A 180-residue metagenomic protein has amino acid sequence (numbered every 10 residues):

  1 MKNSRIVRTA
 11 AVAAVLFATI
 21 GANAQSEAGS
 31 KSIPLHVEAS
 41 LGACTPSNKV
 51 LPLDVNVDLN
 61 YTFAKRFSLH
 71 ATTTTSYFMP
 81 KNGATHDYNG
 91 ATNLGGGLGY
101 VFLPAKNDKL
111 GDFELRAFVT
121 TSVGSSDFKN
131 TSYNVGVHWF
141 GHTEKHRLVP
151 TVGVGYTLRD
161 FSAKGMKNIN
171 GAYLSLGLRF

Functional and structural regions predicted by a protein language model:
M1-S32: Cleavable N-terminal export/targeting peptides
A22-Y77, S175: Short glycine/proline- and aromatic-enriched beta-strand/turn motifs that initiate or cap beta-hairpins
H36, G95-F102, N168-F180: Outer-membrane beta-barrel "beta-signal"
H36-G42, H70-T74, E114-T120, T151-T157 (+1 more regions): Transmembrane beta-strands of outer-membrane beta-barrel proteins
L41-L53, N82-Y88, T121-Y133, D160-I169: Solvent-exposed loop/turn segments connecting transmembrane beta-strands in outer-membrane beta-barrel proteins
D58-L148: Gram-negative (and chloroplast) outer-membrane scaffold detector with strong preference for beta-barrel transmembrane
D127-R179: A charged, solvent-exposed segment within the mature domains of Sec-exported extracytoplasmic proteins
